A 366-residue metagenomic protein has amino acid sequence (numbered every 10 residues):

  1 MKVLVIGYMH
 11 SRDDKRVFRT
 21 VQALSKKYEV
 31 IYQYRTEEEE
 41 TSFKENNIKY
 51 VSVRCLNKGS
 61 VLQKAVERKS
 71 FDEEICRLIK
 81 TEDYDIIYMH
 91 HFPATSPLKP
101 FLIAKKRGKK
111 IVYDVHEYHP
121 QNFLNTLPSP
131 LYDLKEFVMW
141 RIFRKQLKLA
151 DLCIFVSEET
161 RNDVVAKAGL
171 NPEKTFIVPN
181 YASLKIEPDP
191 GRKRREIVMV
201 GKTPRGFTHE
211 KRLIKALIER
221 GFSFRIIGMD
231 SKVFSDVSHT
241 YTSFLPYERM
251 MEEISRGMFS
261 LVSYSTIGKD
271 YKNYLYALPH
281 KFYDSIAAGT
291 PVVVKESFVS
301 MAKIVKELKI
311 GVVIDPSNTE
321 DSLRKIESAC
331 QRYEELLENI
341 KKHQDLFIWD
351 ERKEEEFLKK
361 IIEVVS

Functional and structural regions predicted by a protein language model:
M1-E40, E82, L170, P179 (+1 more regions): N-terminal subdomain of nucleotide-sugar transferases
H10-R12, K26-E67, L78, T160: N-terminal strand-loop element at the rim of the active site of nucleotide-sugar-dependent glycosyltransferases
D13, V17, Q22-A23, S183-I186 (+2 more regions): Conserved catalytic-core segment of nucleotide-activated headgroup transferases in glycan assembly
V51-S52, W140-E187: Donor nucleotide-sugar binding/catalytic pocket of nucleotide-sugar-dependent glycosyltransferases
K69-R77, P97, L102, K106 (+3 more regions): Membrane-proximal helix-turn-helix segments that form the acceptor-binding/catalytic region of lipid-linked
C76-S96, K109-V112: Short N-terminal targeting/anchoring amphipathic segment
G206-T208, E248-E252, M258-Y283, V293-K303: Nucleotide-sugar-dependent
V313-L323, C330-V365: A charged, aromatic-enriched C-terminal amphipathic alpha-helix characteristic of glycosyltransferases across folds
